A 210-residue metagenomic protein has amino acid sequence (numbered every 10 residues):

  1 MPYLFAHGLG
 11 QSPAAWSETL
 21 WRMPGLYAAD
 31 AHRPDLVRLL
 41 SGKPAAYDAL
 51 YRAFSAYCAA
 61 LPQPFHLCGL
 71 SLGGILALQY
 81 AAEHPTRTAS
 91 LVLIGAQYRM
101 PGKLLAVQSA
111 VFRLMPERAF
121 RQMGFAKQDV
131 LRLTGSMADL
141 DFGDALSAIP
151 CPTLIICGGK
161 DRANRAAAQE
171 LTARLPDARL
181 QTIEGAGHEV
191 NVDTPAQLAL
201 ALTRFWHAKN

Functional and structural regions predicted by a protein language model:
M1-S41: Conserved HGGG/HGGXW glycine-rich cap/lid loop of the alpha/beta-hydrolase fold
L20-W21, D30-H66, L200: Active-site loop/oxyanion-hole signature of alpha/beta-hydrolase fold enzymes
G69-G73, A77: Gly/Ala-rich beta-loop-alpha elbow adjacent to hydrolase catalytic centers
L78, A82-E83, T88-E117, R165: Flexible "cap/lid" loop of the alpha/beta hydrolase fold
R118-D144, K160: Hydrophobic, aromatic-rich cap/lid helix
A148-I149, I155-C157: Short beta-strand/loop motif that positions the catalytic acidic residue of the alpha/beta-hydrolase fold
R162-A168: Conserved alpha/beta-hydrolase "acid-adjacent" motif
A186-P195: Catalytic histidine-centered segment of alpha/beta-hydrolase-like enzymes
